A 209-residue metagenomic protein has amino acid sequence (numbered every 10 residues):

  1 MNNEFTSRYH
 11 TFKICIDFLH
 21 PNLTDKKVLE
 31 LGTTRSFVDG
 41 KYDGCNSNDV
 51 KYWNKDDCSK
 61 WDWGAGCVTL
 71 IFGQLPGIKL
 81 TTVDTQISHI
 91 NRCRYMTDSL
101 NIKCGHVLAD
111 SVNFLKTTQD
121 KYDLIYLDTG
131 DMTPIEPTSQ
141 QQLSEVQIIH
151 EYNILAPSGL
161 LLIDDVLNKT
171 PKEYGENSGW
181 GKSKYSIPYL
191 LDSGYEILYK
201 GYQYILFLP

Functional and structural regions predicted by a protein language model:
M1-F12, W61: Conserved SAM-binding loop and adjacent beta-strand
M1-N3, V38, Y52-S59, G130-T138: Surface-exposed cleft-lining segments at the edges of enzyme active sites
K13-L115: SAM cofactor-binding core of SAM-dependent methyltransferases, primarily the Rossmann-like beta-alpha-beta module
L23, Q119, I154-P157: Short conserved AdoMet
L29, L124-Y126, L162: Structural motif
L31, T85, T129, D164-V166: Generic detector of well-ordered alpha-helical packing
T117-L124: A short acidic, Gly/Pro-enriched loop at the edge of an enzyme's catalytic core that lines a small-molecule cofactor
D131-P209: C-terminal substrate-binding/active-site "lid" region of AdoMet-derived donor-dependent transferases
